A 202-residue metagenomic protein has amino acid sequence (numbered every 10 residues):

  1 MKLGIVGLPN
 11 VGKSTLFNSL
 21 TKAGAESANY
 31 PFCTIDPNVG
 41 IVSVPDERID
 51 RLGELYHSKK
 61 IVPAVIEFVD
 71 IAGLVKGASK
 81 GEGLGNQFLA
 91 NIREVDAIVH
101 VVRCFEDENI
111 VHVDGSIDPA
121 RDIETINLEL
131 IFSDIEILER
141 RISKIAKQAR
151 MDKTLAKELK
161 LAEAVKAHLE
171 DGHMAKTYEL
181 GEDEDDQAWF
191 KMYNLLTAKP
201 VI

Functional and structural regions predicted by a protein language model:
M1-V111, E139: Conserved G1/Walker A P-loop phosphate-binding module
K59, G85-I202: Conserved C-terminal guanine-recognition region of P-loop GTPase G domains, centered on the G4
